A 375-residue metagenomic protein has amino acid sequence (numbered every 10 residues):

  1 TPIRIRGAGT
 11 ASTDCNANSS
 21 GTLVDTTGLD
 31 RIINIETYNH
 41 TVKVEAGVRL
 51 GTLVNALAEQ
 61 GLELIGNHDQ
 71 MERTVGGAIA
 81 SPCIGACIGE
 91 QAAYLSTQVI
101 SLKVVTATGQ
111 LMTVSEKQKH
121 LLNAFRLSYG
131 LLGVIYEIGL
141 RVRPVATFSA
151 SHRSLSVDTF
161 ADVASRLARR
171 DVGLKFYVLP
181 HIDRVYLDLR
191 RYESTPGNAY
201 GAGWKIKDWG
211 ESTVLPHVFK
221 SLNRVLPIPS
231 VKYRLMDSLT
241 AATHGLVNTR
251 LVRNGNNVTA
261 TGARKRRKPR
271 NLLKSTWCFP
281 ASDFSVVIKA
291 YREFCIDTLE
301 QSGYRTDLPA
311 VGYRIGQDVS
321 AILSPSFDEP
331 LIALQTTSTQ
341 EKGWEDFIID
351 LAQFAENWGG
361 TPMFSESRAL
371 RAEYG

Functional and structural regions predicted by a protein language model:
T1-G375: Noncatalytic alpha-helical scaffold of FAD-dependent oxidoreductases
